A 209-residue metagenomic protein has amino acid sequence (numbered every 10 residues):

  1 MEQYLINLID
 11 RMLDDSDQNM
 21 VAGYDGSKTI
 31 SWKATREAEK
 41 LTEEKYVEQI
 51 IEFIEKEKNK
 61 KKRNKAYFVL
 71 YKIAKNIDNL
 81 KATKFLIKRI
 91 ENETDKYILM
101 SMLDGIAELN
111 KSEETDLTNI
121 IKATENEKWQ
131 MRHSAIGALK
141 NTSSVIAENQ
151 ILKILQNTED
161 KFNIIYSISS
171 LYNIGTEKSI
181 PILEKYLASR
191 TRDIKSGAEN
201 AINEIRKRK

Functional and structural regions predicted by a protein language model:
M1-N19, L41-E55, N76-E91, K111-E125 (+3 more regions): Amphipathic alpha-helical scaffolding segments comprising HEAT/armadillo-like alpha-solenoid repeats
V21-T42, N64-I77, Y97-S112, Q130-S144 (+3 more regions): Structural detector for internal amphipathic alpha-helices that build alpha-solenoid repeat scaffolds
S27, K58-N59, T94-D95, E127-K128 (+2 more regions): Short inter-helical turns and helix N-cap capping residues of alpha-solenoid HEAT/ARM repeat scaffolds
